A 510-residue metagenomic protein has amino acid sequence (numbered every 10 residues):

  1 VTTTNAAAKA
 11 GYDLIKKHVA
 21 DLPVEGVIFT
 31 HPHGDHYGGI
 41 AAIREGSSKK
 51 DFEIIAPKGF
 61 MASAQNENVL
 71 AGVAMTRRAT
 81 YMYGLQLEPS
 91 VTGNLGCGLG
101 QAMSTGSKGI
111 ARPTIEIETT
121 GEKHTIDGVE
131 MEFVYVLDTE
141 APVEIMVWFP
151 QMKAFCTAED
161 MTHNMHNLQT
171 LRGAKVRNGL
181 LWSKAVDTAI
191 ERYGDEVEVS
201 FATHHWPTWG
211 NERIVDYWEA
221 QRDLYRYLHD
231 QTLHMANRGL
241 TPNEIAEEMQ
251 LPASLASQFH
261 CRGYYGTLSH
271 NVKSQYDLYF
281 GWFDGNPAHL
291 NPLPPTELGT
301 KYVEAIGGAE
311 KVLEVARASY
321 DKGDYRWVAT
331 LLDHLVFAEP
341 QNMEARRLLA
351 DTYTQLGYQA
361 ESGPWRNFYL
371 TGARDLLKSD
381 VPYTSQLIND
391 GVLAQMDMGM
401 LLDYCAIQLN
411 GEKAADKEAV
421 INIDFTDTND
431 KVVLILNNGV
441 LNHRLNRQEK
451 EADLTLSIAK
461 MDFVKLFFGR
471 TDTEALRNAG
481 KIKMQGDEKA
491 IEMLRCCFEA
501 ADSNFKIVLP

Functional and structural regions predicted by a protein language model:
V1-A6, A111, G121-T125, E130-R238: Metallo-beta-lactamase
V1-V27, E67-A71, M75-R77, G323-Y325 (+2 more regions): Pre-active-site segment of Zn-dependent metallo-hydrolases
T4-I54, D195: Active-site metal-binding motif and surrounding structural segment of the metallo-beta-lactamase
A62-L137, L181-I190: Metallo-beta-lactamase
D324-T330, F337, Q341, D351-P510: Feature captures hydrophobic
